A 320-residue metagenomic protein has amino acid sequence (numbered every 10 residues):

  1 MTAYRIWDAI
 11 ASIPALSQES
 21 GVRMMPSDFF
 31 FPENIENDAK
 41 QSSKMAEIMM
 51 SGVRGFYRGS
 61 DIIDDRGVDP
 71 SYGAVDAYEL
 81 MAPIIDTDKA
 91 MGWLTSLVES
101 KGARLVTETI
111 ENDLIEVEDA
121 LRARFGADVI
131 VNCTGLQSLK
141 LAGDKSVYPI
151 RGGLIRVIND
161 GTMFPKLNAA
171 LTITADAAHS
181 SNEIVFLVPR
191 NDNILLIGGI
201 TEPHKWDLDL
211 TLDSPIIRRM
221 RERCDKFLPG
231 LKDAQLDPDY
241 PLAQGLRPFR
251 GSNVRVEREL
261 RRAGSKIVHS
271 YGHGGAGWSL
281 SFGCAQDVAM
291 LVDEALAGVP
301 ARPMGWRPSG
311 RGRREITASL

Functional and structural regions predicted by a protein language model:
M1-I10, K89-L97, R219-F227, D287 (+1 more regions): Amphipathic alpha-helical segments that form well-ordered structural scaffolds and often line/cohere around active
M1-I6, A77-W93, T211-I216, L280: Short beta-strand to alpha-helix junction loop
M1-V68, G73: Dinucleotide-binding Rossmann-like beta1-alpha1 core, especially the glycine-rich loop that anchors the ADP
I13-S17, L97-R104, F227: A structural motif corresponding to the C-terminal end of an alpha-helix and its immediate exit/capping segment
G21, T134-K266: Active-site substrate-recognition segment that forms the wall of the catalytic cavity or substrate channel
I35, L136-Q137, H273-G274: Short glycine-rich anion-binding loops that position phosphate/pyrophosphate groups of nucleotides and phosphorylated
V68, A234-L320: C-terminal catalytic lobe of FAD-dependent flavoproteins
D76-V129, C133: Helical element adjacent to the flavin cofactor pocket in flavoenzyme catalytic cores
